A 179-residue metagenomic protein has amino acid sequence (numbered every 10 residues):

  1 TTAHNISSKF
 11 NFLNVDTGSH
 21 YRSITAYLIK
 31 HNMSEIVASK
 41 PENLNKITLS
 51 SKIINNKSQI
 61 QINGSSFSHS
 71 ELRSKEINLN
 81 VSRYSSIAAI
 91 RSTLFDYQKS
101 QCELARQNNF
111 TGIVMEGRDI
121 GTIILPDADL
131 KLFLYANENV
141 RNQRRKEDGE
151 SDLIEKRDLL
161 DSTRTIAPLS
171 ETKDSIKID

Functional and structural regions predicted by a protein language model:
T1-S7: Glycine-rich phosphate-binding P-loop
S7-T17, K30-E35: Post-Walker A helix-loop "phosphate-sensing" segment adjacent to the P-loop in P-loop NTPases
F12, G112, S175-I176: Hydrophobic "anchor" residues on beta-strands that sit immediately upstream of conserved functional sites
V15, L134, I178-D179: Hydrophobic residues at beta-strand termini and immediately following loops that shape nucleotide-binding pockets
H20-T111, N139, D152-L153: ATP-dependent small-molecule kinase phosphotransfer cores that center on conserved nucleotide phosphate-binding segments
H20-Y21, D119-G121, Y135-Q143: Conserved nucleotide-binding/hydrolysis micro-motifs of P-loop NTPases
S51-N63, Q98, C102, R106-Q107 (+2 more regions): Small-molecule kinase domains that catalyze NTP-dependent phosphoryl transfer to phosphate-bearing small molecules
